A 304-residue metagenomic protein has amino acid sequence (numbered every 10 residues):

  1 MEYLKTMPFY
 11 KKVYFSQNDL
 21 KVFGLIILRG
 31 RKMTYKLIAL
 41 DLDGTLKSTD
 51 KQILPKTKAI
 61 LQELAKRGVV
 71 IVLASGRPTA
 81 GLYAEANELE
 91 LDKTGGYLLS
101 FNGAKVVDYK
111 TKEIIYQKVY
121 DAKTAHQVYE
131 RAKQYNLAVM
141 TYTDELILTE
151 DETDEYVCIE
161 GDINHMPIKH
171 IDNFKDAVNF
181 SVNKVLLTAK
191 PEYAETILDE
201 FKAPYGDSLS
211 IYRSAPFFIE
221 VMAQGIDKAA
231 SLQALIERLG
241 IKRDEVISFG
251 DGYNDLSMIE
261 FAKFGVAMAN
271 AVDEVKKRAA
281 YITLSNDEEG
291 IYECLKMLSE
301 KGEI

Functional and structural regions predicted by a protein language model:
K5-T6, K12-K21: Polybasic, lysine-rich low-complexity intrinsically disordered segments
Q17-K32: Short, Lys/Arg-enriched N-terminal segments with co-localized hydrophobic residues within the first ~10-30 amino acids
M33-L37, L54, E220-I304: Mg2+-dependent phosphoryl-transfer enzymes with acidic/Ser/Thr/Gly-rich catalytic loops
K36-T49: Asp-based phosphoryl-transfer active-site loop
P55-Y156: Active-site phosphate-binding/coordination module
L64, S75, N102, V185 (+3 more regions): Residue-level signal for inorganic ion chemistry
G68-V72, T94-G96, K184, D244-E245 (+1 more regions): Short active-site oxyanion
R131, Y135-F249, L256-S257: Conserved acidic, metal-coordinating active-site core of Asp-based, Mg2+-dependent phosphoryl-transfer enzymes
